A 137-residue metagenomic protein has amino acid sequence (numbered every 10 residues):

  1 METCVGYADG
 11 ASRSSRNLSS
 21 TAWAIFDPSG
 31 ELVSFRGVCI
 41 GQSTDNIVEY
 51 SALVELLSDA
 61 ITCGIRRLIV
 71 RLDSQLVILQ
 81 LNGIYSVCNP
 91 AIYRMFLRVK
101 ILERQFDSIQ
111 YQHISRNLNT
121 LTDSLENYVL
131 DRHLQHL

Functional and structural regions predicted by a protein language model:
M1-I47, E55, D59-R66: RNase H-like nuclease fold core
A11-S15, V54-E126, R132-L134: RNase H catalytic domain
A24-P28, P90, D131: A glycine- and small-aliphatic-rich helix-loop capping segment at beta-alpha/alpha-beta transitions that lines
